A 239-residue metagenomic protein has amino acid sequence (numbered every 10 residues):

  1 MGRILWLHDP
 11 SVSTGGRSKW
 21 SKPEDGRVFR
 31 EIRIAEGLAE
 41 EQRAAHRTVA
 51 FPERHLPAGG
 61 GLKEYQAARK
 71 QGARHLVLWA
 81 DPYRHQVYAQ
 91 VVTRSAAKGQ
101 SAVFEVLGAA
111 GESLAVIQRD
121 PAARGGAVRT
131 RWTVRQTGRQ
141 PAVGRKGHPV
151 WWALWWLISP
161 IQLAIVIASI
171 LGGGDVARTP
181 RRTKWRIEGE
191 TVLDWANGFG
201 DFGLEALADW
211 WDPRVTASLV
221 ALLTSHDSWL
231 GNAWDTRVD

Functional and structural regions predicted by a protein language model:
M1-T48, E53, P121-D239: Low-complexity or membrane-interfacial segments used for flexible interactions
G37-V116, A122: Short N-terminal edge-element motif at the start of the domain
